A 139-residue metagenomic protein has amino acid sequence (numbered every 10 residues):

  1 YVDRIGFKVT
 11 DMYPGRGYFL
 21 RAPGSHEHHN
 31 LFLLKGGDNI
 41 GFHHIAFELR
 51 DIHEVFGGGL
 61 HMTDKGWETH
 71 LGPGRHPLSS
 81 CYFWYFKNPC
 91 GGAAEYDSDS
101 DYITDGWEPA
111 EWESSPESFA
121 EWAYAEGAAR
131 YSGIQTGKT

Functional and structural regions predicted by a protein language model:
Y1-H28: Core segments of cupin and vicinal oxygen chelate
T10-M12, L34, Y85-K87: Well-ordered beta-strand positions
R16-Y18, H43, S80-W84: Short beta-strand micro-motifs in enzyme catalytic cores
S25-L31, G91-G92: Short, charged/polar, Gly/Pro-enriched secondary-structure boundary elements
E27-H29, H44, R75-P77: Histidine-centered active-site/metal-ligand motif
H28-F42: Solvent-exposed, charged amphipathic helical/linker segments at domain boundaries
F47-A94, S98-G106, A110-T139: Vicinal oxygen chelate
